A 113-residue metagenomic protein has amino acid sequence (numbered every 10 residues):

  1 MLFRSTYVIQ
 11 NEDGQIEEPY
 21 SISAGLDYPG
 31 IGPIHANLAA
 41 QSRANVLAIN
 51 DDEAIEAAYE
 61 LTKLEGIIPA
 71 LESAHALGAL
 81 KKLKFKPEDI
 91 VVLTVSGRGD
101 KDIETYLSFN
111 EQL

Functional and structural regions predicted by a protein language model:
M1-I67, S108-L113: Active-site/ligand-binding loops adjacent to catalytic centers
P29, A70, K101-I103: Short, electropositive, low-hydrophobicity segments enriched in small/polar residues
G30, E53, H75, V95-G99: Glycine-rich beta-alpha junction loops
D51-E56, H75-F85: A short, acidic, amphipathic alpha-helical segment used as a generic capping/interface helix at domain edges
A79-L113: Catalytic phosphate/nucleotide-handling subdomain of diverse soluble enzymes
